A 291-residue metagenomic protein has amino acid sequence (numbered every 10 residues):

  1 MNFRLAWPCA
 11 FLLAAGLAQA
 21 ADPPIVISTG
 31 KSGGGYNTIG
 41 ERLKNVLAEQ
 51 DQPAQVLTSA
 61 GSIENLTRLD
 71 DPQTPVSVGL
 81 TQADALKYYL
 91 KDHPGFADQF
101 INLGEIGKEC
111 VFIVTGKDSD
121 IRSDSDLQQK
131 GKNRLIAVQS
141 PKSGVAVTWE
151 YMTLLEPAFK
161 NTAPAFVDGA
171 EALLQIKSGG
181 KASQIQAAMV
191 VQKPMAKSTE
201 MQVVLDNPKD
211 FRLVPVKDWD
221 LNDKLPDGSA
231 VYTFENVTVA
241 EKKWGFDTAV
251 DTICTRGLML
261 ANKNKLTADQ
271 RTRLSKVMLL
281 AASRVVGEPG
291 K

Functional and structural regions predicted by a protein language model:
M1-C9: Bacterial N-terminal signal peptides that target proteins for export
G16-A20: Sec/Tat signal peptide C-region and signal peptidase I cleavage site
A21-V26, G35-D126: Short, glycine-/small- and polar/acidic-enriched structural segments that line small-molecule recognition paths
P24-V46, A54-Q55, V111-L174: Bilobed "Venus flytrap"/periplasmic-binding protein-like clamshell domains and structurally analogous long
K44-Q52, D70-T74, K91, D118 (+4 more regions): Sec-exported extracytoplasmic/periplasmic mature domains
Q82-D84, S119, V145-T248: Pocket-lining segment of extracytoplasmic ligand-binding domains
N102-V111, L205-P208, D218, D251-R256: Short Pro/Gly-enriched coil loops immediately N-terminal to beta-strands
T252-K291: Extracellular/periplasmic juxtamembrane helices and adjacent flexible linkers that interface with membrane partners
